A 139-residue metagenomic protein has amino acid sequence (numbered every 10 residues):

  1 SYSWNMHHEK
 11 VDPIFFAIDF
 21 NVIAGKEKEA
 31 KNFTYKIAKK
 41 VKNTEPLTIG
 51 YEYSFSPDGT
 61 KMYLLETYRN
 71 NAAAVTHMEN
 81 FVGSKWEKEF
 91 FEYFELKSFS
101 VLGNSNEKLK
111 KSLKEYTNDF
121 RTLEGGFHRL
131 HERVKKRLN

Functional and structural regions predicted by a protein language model:
Y2-M62, R69-N80, E92-N139: Short S/T/G/P-rich N-terminal loop/turn motif that feeds into the first structured element of a domain
V82-W86: A short, acidic, amphipathic alpha-helical segment used as a generic capping/interface helix at domain edges
